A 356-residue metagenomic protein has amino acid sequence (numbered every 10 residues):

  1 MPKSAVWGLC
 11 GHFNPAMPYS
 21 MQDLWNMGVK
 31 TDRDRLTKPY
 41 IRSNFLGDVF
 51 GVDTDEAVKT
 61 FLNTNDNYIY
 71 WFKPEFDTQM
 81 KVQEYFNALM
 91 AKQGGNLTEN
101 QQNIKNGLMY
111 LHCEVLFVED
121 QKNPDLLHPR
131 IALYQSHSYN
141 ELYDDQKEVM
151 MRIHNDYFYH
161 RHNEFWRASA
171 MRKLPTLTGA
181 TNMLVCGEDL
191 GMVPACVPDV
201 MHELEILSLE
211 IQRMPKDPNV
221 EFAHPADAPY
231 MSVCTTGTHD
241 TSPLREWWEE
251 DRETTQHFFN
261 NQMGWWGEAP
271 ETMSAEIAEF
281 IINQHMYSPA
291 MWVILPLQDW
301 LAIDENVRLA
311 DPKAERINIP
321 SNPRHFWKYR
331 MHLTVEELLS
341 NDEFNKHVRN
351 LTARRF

Functional and structural regions predicted by a protein language model:
M1-F356: Catalytic cores of glycan-processing enzymes that make or break glycosidic bonds
